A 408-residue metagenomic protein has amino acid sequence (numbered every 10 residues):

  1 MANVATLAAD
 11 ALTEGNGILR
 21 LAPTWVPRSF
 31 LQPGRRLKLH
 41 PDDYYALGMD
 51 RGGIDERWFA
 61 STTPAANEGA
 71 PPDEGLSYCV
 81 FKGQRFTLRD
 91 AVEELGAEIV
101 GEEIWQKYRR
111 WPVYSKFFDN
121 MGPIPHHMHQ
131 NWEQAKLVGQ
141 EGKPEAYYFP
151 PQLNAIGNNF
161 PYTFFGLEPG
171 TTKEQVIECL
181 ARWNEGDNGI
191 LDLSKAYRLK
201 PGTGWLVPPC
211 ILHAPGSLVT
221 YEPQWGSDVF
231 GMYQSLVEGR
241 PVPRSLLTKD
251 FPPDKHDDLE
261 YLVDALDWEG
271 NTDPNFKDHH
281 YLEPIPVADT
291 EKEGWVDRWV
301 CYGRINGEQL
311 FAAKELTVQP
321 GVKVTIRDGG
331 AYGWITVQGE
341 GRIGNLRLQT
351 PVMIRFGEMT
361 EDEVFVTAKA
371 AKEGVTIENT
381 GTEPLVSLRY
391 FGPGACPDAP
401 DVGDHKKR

Functional and structural regions predicted by a protein language model:
M1-E174, V237-D278, L282, A313 (+1 more regions): Transition-metal
P150-P208: Intrinsically disordered, low-complexity linker/loop segments enriched in Gly/Pro and charged/polar residues
N184-R244: Loop-centered beta-sheet repeat module
L193-L206, G344-T376: Short acidic-glycine-tyrosine-enriched beta hairpin
A214, T336, N345, T376-G381: Asparagine-centered strand-capping/turn motif at beta-strand->loop junctions
L262-A331: Functionally critical, mid-to-C-terminal surface segments that flank or help form catalytic/ligand
K323-V324, G339-G344: Short beta-strand segments in beta-sandwich/barrel cores
